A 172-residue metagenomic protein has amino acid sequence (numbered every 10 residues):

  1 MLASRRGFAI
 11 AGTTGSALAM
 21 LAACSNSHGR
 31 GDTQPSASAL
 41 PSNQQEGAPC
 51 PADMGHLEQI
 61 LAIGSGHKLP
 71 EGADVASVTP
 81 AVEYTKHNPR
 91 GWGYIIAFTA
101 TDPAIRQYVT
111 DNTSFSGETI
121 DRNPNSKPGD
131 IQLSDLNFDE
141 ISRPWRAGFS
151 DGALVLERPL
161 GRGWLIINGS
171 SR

Functional and structural regions predicted by a protein language model:
M1-S4: N-terminal secretory signal peptides that target proteins for export/translocation
F8-A9: N-terminal export leaders
M20-A23: C-terminal motif of bacterial Sec signal peptides marking the signal peptidase cleavage site
S25-S27: Bacterial signal peptide processing site
R30-I96, A100-T101: Extracytoplasmic low-complexity, Pro/Thr/Ser/Ala/Gly-rich segments that lie immediately after a secretion/anchoring
I95, I105-R172: Extracytosolic low-complexity repeat regions of secreted or lipid-anchored proteins
